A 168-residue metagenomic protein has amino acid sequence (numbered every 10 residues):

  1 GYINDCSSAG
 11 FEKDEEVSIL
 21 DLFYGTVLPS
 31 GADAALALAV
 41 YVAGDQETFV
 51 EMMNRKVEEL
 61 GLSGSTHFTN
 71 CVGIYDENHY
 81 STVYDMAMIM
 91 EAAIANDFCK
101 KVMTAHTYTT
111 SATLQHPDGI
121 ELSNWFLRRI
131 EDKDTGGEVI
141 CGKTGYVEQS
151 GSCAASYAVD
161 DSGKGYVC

Functional and structural regions predicted by a protein language model:
G1, G25, Y41, K56 (+1 more regions): Short acidic/histidine-centered micro-motifs embedded in hydrophobic/aromatic stretches that mark compact functional
Y2-I3, D76: A short acidic, often aromatic-flanked loop/helix-cap motif at beta-alpha or helix-coil junctions that lines enzyme
I3-L36, P117-C141: Conserved catalytic neighborhood of penicillin-recognizing serine enzymes
K13-E15, V40-V42, V72: A mature extracytoplasmic/lumenal domain signature
L22-G44, F49-M53, M86-I89: Alpha-helical scaffold elements that line and support the substrate/ligand-binding pocket of soluble hydrolases
D45-C168: Penicillin-recognizing serine hydrolase domain
